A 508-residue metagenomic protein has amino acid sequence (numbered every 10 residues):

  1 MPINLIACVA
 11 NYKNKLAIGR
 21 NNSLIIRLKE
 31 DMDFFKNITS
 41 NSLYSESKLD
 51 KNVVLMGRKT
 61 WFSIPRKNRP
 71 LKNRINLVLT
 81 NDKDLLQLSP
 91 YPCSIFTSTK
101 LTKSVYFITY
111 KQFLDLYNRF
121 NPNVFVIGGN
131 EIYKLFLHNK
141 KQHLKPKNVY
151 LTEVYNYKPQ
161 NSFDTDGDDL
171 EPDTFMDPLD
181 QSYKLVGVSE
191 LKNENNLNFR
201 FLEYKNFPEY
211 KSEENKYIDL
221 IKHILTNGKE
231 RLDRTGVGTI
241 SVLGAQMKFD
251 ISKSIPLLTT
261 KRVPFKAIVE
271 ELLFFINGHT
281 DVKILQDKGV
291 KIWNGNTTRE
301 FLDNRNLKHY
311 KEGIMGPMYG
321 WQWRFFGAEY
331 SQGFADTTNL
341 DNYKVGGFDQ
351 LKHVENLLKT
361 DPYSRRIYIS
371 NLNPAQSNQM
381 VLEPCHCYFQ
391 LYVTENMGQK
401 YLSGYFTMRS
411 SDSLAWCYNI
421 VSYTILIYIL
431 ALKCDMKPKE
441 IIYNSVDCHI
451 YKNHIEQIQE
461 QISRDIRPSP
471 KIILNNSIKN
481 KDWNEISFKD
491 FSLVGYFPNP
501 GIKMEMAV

Functional and structural regions predicted by a protein language model:
P2-E209: Enzymes that bind and transform nitrogen-containing heteroaromatic metabolites
P208-V508: Terminal, non-catalytic protein-protein interaction segments that mediate quaternary/complex assembly
